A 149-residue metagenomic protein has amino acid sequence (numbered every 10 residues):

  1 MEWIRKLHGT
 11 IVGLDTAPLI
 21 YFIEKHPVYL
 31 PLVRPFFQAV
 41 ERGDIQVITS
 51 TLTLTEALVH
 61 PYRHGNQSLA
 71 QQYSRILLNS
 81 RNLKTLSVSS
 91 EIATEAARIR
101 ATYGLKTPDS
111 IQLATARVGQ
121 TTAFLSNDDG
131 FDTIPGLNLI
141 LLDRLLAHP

Functional and structural regions predicted by a protein language model:
M1-L7, K84-T85, L113-P149: Acidic, PIN/NYN-like endoribonuclease modules and their adjacent C-terminal/linker elements
M1-T49, Y62-R75, D143-P149: Short, well-structured N-terminal submotif of metal-dependent ribonuclease cores
L14, I48-T49, S87, T107 (+1 more regions): Short beta-strand scaffold positions
P18, T53, I92, Q112 (+1 more regions): Alpha-helix capping/helix-boundary segments
K25, L52-T53, S80-A101: Acidic catalytic patch
Q38-E41, A101-G104, R117: Residue-level signal for alpha-helix termini/capping positions
